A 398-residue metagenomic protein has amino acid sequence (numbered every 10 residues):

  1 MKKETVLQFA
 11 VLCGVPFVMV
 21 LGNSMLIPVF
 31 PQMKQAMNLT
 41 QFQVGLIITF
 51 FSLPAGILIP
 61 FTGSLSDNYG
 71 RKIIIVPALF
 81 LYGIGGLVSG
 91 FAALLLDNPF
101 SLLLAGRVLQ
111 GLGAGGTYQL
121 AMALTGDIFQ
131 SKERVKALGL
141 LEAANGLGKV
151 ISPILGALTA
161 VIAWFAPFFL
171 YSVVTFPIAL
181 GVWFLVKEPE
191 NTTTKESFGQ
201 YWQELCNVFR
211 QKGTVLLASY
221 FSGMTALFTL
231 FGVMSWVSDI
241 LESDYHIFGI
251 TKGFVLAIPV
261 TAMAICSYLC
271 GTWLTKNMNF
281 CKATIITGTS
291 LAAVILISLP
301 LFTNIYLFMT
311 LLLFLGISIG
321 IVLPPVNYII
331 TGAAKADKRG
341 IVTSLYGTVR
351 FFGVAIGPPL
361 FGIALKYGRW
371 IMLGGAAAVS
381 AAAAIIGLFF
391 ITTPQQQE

Functional and structural regions predicted by a protein language model:
M1-K2, K187-A218: Juxtamembrane intracellular "pre-TM" segments in multi-pass secondary transporters
T49-G63, A257-L269: Central cavity-lining transmembrane alpha-helices of secondary-active solute carriers, predominantly the Major
I57-D97: Conserved MFS/SLC helix-loop-helix module at the cytosolic interface between two early adjacent transmembrane helices
G106-L147: Cytoplasmic helix-loop-helix junction between adjacent transmembrane helices in 12-TM secondary transporters
L140-V186: Helix-loop-helix hairpin linking two adjacent transmembrane segments in secondary transporters
T214-L256: Extracytoplasmic gate region of multi-pass secondary transporters
F280-V326: C-terminal transmembrane helical hairpin of 12-TM major facilitator-type secondary transporters
T331-R369: A late C-terminal transmembrane helix in Major Facilitator Superfamily
